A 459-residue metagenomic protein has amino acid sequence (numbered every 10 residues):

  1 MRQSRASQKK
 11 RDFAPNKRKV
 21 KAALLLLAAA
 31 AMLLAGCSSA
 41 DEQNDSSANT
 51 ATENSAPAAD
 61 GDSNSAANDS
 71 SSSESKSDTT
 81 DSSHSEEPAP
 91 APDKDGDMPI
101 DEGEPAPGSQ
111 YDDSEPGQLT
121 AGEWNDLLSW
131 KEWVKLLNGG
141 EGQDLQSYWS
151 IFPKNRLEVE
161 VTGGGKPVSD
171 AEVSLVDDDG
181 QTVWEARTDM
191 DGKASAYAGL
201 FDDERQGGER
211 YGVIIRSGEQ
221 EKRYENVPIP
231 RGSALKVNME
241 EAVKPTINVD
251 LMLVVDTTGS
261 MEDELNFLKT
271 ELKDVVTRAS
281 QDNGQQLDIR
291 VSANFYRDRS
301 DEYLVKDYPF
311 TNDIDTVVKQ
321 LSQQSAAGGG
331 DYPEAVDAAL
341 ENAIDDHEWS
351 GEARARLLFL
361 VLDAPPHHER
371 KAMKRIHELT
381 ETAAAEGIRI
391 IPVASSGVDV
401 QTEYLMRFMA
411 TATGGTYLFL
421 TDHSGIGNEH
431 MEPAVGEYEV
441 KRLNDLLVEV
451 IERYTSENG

Functional and structural regions predicted by a protein language model:
R5-L24: Bacterial N-terminal signal peptides that target proteins for export
L33-G36: C-terminal motif of bacterial Sec signal peptides marking the signal peptidase cleavage site
S39, D60-N64, D69, S73-S85 (+3 more regions): Divalent cation-coordinating acidic motifs and surrounding scaffolds that mediate Ca2+/Mg2+/Mn2+/Zn2+-dependent binding
A40-A48: Bacterial Sec signal peptide processing site at the extreme N-terminus
A48-D69, E74, D78-E158, T162-K166 (+2 more regions): Beta-strand-rich domain onsets/edges
V168-D170: A glycine-biased structural micro-motif
S195-R210: Short Pro-Gly-centered beta-turn/loop motif in secreted/extracellular proteins
